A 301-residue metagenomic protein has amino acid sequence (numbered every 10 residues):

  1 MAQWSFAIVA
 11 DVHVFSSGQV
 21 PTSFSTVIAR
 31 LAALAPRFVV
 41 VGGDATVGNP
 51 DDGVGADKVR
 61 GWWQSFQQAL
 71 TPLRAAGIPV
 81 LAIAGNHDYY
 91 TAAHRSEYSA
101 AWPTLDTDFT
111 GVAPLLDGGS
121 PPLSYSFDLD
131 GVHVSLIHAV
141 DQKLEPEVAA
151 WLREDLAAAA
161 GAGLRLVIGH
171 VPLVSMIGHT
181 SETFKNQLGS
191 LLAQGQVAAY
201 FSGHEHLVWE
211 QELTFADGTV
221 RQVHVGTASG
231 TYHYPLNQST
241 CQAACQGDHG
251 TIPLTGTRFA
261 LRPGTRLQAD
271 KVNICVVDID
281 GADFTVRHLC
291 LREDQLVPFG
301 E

Functional and structural regions predicted by a protein language model:
M1-R60: N-terminal active-site segment of His-dependent metallophosphoesterases
W4, R37, S124, G131-V132 (+1 more regions): Alpha/beta-hydrolase fold active-site loops
F6-I8, V39-V41, A82, V167 (+1 more regions): Residue-level marker for buried hydrophobic side chains located in beta-strands that build the well-ordered beta-sheet
D11, G43-D44, G85-N86, H170 (+1 more regions): Active-site glycine-centered loops adjacent to acidic/histidine catalytic or metal-binding residues that shape
V14, V47, D88, L173 (+1 more regions): Short active-site segment of divalent metal-dependent hydrolases/proteases that encodes the spacing between
T46, A159-I177: Short acidic, glycine-rich surface-loop motifs adjacent to enzyme active sites
D51-G161, Q187-A199, L207-D280: Extended active-site neighborhood of metal-dependent phosphoesterases/phosphodiesterases
H288-V297: Short, solvent-exposed aromatic-acidic interface loops
